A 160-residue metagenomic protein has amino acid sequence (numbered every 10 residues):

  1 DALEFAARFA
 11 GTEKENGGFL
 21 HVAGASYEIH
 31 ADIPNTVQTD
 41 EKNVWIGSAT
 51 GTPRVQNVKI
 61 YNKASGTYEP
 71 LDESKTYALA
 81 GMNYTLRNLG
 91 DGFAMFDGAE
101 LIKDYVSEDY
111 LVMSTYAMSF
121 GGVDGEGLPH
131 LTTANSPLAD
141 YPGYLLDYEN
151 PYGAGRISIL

Functional and structural regions predicted by a protein language model:
D1-L160: Catalytic centers of hydrolytic enzymes
